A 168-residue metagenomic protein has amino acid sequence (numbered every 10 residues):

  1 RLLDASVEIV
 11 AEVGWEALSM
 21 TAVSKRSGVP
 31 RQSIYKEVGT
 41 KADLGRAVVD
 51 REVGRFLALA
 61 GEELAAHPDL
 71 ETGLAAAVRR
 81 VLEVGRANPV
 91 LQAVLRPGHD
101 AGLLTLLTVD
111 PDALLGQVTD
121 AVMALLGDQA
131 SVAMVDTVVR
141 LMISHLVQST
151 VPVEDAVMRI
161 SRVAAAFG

Functional and structural regions predicted by a protein language model:
R1, A5, I9-D43, A47: Helix-turn-helix
D4, G54, E71-R86, D136 (+1 more regions): Amphipathic alpha-helical segments that line or abut small-molecule/effector binding pockets and mediate allosteric
S19, V90-R96, E154-D155: Short, hydrophobic secondary-structure boundary micro-motifs
D43, A47, A60-A87: Hydrophobic alpha-helical connector segments
D50-A58: Short, basic, alpha-helical segments at the C-terminal edge of helix-turn-helix-like DNA-binding modules
L57, P89, A93, A101-D136: Amphipathic alpha-helical packing segments from all-alpha helical-bundle domains
V84-N88, H145-Q148: Phosphate/oxyanion-binding loops and surfaces in catalytic or ligand/nucleic-acid-binding neighborhoods
G116-V132, D136, L141-G168: C-terminal peripheral helix-coil segments that are non-catalytic and often amphipathic
